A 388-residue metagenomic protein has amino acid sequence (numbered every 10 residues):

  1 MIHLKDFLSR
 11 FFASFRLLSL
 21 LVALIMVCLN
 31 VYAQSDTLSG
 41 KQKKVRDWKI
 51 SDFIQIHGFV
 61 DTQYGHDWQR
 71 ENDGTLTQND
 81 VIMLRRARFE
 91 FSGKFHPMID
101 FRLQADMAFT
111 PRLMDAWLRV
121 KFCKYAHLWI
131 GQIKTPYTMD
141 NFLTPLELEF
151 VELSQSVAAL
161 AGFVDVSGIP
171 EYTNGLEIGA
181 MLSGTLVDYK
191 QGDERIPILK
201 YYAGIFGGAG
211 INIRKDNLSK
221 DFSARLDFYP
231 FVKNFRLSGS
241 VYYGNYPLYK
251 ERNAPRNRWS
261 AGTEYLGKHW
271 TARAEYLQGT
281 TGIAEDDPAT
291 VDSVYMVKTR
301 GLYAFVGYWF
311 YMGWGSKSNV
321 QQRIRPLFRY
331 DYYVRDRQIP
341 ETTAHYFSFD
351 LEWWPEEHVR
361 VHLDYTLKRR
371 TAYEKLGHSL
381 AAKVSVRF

Functional and structural regions predicted by a protein language model:
I2-D6, F12, L29-D61: N-terminal periplasmic/intermembrane-space "pro-region" immediately following the signal or transit peptide
L18-C28: Bacterial N-terminal signal peptides
K44-W68, T77-G208, L218-K220, D227-R236 (+4 more regions): Outer membrane beta-barrel
Q63-N72, M98-D100, A108-T110, Y137 (+7 more regions): Sequence/structural signature of outer-membrane beta-barrel proteins
Q69, A158, N212, F235-R236 (+4 more regions): Outer-membrane beta-barrel transmembrane domain signature
L76-V81, D106-A108, P170-N174, R214-S219 (+5 more regions): Replace "Gram-negative outer membrane beta-barrel proteins" with "bacterial and organellar outer membrane beta-barrel
D227-D336: Detector for outer-membrane/organellar transmembrane beta-barrel domains, recognizing the amphipathic beta-strand
L376-F388: Outer-membrane beta-barrel "beta-signal"
